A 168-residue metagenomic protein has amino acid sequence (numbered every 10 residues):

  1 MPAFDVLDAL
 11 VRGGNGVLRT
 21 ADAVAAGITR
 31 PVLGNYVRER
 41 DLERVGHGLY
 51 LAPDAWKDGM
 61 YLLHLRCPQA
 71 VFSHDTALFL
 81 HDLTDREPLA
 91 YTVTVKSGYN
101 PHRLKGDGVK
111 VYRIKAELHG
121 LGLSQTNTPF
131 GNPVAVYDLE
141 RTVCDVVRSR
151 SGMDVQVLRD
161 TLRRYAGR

Functional and structural regions predicted by a protein language model:
P2-I28, V32, V37, V45-R168: Nucleic-acid-binding surface
R40: Glycine-centered, phosphate/nucleic-acid-interacting loop/turn motifs that mediate DNA/RNA or nucleotide
